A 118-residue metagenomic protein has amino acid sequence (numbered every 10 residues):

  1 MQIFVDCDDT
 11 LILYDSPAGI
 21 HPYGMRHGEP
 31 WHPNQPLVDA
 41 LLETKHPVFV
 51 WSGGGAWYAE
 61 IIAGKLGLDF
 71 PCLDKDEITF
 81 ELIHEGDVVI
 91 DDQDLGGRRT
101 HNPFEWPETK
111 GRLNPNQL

Functional and structural regions predicted by a protein language model:
M1-L118: HAD-like aspartate-dependent phosphatase fold
